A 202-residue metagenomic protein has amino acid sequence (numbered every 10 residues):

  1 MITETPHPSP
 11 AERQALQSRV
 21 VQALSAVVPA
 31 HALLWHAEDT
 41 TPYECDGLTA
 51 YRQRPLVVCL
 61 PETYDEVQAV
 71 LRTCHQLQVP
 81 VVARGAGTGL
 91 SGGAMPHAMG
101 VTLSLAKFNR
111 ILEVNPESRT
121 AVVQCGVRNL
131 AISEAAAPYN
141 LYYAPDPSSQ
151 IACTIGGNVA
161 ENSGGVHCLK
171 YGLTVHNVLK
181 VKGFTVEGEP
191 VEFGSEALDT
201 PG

Functional and structural regions predicted by a protein language model:
M1-R72, G89-R119, S148, Y171: N-terminal flexible segment immediately upstream of the FAD-binding catalytic core in FAD-dependent oxidoreductases
Q76-L77, H97-A98, N177: Short, well-ordered loop/turn elements at secondary-structure boundaries
V79-P80, Y142: Residue-level detector of anion-binding/catalytic polar loops
R84: Conserved PLP cofactor-binding pocket of PLP-dependent enzymes
R110-G202: FAD-binding subdomain of flavoenzyme oxidoreductases
